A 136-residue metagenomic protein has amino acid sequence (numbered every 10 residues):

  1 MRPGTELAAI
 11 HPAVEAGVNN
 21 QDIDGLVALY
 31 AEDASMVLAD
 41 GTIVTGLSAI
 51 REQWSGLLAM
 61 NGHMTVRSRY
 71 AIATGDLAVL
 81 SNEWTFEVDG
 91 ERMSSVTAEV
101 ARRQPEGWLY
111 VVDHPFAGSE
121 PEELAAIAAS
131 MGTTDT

Functional and structural regions predicted by a protein language model:
M1-G25, S35-T136: A beta-strand edge to alpha-helix "cap/lid" segment located at domain peripheries
